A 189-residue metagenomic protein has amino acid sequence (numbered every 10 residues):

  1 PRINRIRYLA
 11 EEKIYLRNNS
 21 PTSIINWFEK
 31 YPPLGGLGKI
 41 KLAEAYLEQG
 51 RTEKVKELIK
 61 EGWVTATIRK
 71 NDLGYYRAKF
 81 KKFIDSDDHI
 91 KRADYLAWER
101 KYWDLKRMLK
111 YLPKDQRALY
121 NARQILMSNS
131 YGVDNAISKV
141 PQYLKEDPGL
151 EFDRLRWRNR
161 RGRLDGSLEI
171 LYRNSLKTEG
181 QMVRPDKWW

Functional and structural regions predicted by a protein language model:
P1-W189: Alpha-helical solenoid repeat scaffolds
